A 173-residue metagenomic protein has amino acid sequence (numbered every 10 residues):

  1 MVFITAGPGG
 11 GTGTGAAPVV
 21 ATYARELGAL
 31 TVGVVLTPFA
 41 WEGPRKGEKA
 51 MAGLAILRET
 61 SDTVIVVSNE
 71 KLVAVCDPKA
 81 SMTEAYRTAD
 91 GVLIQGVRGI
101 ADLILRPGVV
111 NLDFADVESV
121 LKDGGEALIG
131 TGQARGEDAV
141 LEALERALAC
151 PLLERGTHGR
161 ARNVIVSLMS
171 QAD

Functional and structural regions predicted by a protein language model:
M1-D173: Tubulin/FtsZ superfamily GTPase core signature
